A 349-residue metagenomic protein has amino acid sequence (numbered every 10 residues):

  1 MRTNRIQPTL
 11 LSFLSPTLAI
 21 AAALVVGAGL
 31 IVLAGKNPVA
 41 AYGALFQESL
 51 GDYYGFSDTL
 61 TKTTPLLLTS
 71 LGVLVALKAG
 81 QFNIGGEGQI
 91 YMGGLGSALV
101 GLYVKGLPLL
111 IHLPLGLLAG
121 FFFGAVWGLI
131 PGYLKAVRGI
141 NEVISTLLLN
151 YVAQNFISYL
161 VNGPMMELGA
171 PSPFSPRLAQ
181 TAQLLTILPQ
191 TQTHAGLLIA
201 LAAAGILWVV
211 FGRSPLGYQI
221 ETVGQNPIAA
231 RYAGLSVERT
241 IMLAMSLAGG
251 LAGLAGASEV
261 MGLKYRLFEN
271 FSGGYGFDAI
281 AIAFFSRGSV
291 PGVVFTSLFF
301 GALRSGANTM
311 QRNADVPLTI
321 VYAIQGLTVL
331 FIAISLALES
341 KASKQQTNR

Functional and structural regions predicted by a protein language model:
M1-A22, A28-V32, G205, Q225 (+2 more regions): Cytosolic-side transmembrane-helix boundaries in multi-pass membrane proteins
P16-I31, L68-L74, G94-V100, F121-V126 (+6 more regions): Hydrophobic core segments of alpha-helical transmembrane domains in multi-pass membrane transport and ion-translocation
A28-S49, G163-P176: Interfacial/capping segments of alpha-helical transmembrane domains
G29-A34, A44-V104, L117, F121-I140 (+2 more regions): Single transmembrane alpha-helix segments in multi-pass membrane proteins
K36-A40, L77-G94, A136-S145, Q219 (+4 more regions): Short, non-helical or kinked segments that cap or interrupt transmembrane helices
Y53, E142-R213, N348: Transmembrane helix-bundle core of multi-pass membrane transporters and related energy-transducing complexes
L188-R266, V290-P291, F295: Helix-loop-helix "hairpin" substructures at the membrane interface of multi-pass membrane proteins
S246-G326: Transmembrane alpha-helical segments in multi-pass inner-membrane proteins
